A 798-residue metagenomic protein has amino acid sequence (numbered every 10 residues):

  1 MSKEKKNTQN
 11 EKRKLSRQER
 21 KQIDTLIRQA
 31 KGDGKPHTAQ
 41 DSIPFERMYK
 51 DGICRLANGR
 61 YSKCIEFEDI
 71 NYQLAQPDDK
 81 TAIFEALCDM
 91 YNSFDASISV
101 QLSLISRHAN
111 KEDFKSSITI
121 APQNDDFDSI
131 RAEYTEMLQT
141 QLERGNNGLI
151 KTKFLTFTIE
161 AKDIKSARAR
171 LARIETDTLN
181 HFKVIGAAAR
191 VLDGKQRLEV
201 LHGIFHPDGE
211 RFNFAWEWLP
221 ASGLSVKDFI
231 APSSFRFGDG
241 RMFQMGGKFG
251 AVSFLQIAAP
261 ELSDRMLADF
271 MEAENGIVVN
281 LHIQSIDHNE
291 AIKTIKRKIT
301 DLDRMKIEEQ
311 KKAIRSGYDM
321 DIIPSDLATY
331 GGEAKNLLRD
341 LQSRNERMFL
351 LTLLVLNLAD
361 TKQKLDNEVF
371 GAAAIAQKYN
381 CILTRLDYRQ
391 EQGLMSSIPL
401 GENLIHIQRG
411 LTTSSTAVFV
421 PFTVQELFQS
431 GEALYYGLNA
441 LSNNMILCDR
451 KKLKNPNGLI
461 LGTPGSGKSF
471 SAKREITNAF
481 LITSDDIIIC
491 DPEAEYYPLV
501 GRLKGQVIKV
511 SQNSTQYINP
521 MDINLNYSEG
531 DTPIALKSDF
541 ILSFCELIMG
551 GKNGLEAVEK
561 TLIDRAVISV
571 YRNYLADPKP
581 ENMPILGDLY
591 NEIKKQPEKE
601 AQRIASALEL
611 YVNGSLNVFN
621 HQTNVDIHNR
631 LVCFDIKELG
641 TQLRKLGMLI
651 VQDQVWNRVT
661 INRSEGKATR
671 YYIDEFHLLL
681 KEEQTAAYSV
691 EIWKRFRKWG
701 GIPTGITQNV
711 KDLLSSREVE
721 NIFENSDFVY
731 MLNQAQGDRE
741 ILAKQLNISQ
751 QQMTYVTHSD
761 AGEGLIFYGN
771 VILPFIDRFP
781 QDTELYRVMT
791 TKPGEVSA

Functional and structural regions predicted by a protein language model:
S2-V424: Extended, folded cores of ATP/NTP-driven motor/assembly subunits in large transport and secretion machines
I70, P77-A96, S103, R107 (+11 more regions): P-loop NTPase motor domains
I460: Hydrophobic anchor at the beta1->P-loop junction of P-loop NTPases
K468: Conserved lysine of the Walker
S471: Hydrophobic positions on the alpha1 helix immediately C-terminal to the Walker A/P-loop
N478-I488: Post-Walker A helix-loop "phosphate-sensing" segment adjacent to the P-loop in P-loop NTPases
K504-K509, E718-M731: A short helix-turn-beta junction within AAA+ P-loop NTPase domains corresponding to the substrate/partner-engaging
L746-A798: Conserved P-loop NTPase
